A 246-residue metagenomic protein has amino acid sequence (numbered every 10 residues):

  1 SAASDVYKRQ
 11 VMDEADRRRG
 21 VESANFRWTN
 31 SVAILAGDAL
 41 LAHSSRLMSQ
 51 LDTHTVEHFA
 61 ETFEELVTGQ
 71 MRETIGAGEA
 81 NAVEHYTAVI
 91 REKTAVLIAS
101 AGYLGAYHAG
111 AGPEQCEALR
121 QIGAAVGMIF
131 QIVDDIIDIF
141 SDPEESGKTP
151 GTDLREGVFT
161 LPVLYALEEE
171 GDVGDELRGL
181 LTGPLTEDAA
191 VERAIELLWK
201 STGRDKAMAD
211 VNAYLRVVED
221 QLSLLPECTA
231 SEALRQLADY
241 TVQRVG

Functional and structural regions predicted by a protein language model:
S1-G246: All-alpha prenyltransferase/terpene-synthase fold signal
